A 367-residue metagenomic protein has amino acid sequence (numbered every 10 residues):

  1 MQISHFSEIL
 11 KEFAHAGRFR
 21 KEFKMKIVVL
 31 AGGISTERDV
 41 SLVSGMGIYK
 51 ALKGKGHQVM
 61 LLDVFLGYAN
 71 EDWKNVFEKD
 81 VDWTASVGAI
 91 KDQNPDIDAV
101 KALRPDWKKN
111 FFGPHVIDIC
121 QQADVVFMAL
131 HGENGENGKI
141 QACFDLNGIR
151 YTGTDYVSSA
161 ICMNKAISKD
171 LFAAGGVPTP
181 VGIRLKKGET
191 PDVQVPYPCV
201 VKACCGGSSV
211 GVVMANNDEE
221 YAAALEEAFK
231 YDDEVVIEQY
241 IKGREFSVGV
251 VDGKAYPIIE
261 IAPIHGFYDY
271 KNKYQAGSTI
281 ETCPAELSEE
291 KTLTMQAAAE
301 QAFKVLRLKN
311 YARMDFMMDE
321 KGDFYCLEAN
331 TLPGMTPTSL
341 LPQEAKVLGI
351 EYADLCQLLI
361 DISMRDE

Functional and structural regions predicted by a protein language model:
I3, F23, I27-A31, S35 (+6 more regions): Active-site nucleotide/adenylate-binding loops and adjacent lid/helix of ATP-dependent enzymes
H5-E8, E12, R18-V157, I161-M163 (+4 more regions): ATP-binding N-terminal substructure of ATP-dependent carboxylate-amine bond-forming enzymes
V59, R150-Y151, T179, C199 (+1 more regions): Hydrophobic beta-strand scaffold residues
G132, S209, I264, N330-Q343: Glycine-rich phosphate/pyrophosphate-binding beta-alpha loops
N216-A297, M318-Y325: Phosphate-binding site of ATP-dependent enzymes
Q239, V248-V250, F303-M335, A345: Conserved metal-phosphate-binding beta-hairpin within the catalytic cores of diverse ATP-dependent phosphoryl-transfer
E260-A312, Q343-E367: Active-site "cap" helix and flanking loop/linker of ATP-utilizing ligase/carboxylase catalytic domains
